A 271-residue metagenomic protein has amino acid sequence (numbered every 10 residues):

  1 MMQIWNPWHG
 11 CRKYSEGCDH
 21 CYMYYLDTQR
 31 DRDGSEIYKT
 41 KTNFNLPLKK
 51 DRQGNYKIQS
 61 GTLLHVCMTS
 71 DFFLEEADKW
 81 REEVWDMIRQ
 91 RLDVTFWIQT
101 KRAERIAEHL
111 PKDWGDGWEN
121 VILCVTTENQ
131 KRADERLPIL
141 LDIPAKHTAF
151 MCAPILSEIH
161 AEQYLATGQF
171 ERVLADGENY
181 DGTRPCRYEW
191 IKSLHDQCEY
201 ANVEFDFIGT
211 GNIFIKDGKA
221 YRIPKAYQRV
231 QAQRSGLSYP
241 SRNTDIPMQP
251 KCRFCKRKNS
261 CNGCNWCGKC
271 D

Functional and structural regions predicted by a protein language model:
M2-V121, Q130-A133, I159-Q163, T167-F170 (+1 more regions): Conserved Radical SAM active-site core
Q3-H9, E162-D271: Auxiliary Fe-S-binding modules of radical SAM enzymes
L64-V66, F96-I98, V121-V125, T148-C152 (+2 more regions): Hydrophobic faces of well-ordered beta-strands that scaffold small-molecule active sites in alpha/beta enzyme cores
T69-D71, K101-A103, T126-Q130, A153-I155 (+2 more regions): Active-site beta-loop-alpha junctions enriched in small/polar residues
W80-M87, R136-I139, W190-L194: A general structural detector for well-ordered alpha-helical segments in enzyme core domains, enriched
R89-L92, P144, K192, E199: Anion (oxyanion) recognition and catalysis
V125-N129, A133, L141-R172, G177: Histidine/lysine/aspartate-rich catalytic loop segments that bind and position anionic ligands
